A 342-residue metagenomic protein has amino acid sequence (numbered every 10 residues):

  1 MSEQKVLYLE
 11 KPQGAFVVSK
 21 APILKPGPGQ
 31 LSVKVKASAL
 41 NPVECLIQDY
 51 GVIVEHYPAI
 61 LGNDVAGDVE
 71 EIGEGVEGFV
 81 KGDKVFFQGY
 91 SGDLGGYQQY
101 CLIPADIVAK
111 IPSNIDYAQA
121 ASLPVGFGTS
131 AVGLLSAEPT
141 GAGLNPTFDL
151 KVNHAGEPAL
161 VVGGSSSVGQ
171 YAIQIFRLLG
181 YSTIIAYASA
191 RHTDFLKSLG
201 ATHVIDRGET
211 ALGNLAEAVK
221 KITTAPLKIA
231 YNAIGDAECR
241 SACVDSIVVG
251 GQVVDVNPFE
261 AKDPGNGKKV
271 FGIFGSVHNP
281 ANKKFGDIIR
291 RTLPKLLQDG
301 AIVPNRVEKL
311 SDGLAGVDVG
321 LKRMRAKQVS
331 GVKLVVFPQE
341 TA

Functional and structural regions predicted by a protein language model:
P22-A39, D49-L94, I107, P112: Glycine-rich beta-strand-centered segment in the early N-terminal region that forms part of a ligand/cofactor-binding
P28, G78-K81, T129, A155 (+1 more regions): Short, flexible surface segments
F86-C101, E138-A142: Flexible, gly/ser-rich surface segments that form the specificity/activation loops bordering the active-site cleft
A118-S122: C-terminal boundary of histidine-terminating zinc-finger modules
L123-E209: Mid-domain Rossmann-like dinucleotide-binding core that forms the NAD(H)/NADP(H) cofactor-binding site
L150-A155, H203-N279: Glycine-rich cofactor phosphate-binding loops and adjacent beta1-alpha1 units of small-molecule cofactor enzyme domains
P280-A342: C-terminal hydrophobic helical "lid"/dimerization subdomain of Rossmann-like NAD(P)H-dependent oxidoreductases
